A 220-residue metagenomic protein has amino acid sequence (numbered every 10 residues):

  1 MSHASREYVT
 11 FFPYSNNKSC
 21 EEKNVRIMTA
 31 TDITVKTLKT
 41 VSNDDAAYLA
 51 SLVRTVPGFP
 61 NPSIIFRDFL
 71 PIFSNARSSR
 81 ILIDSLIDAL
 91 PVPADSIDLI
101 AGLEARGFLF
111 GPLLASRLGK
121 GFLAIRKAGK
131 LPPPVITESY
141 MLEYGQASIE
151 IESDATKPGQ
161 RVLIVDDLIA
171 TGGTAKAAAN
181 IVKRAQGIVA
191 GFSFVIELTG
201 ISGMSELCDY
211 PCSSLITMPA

Functional and structural regions predicted by a protein language model:
I27-K39, D45, S51, K176-A220: PRPP-dependent phosphoribosyltransferase catalytic core
I27-S96, A147: Active-site-facing substrate-recognition patch
S96-E104: Short glycine-rich phosphate-binding loop at a beta-alpha junction
L109-L118: Short Gly/Thr/Asp-enriched flexible loops that form oxyanion-binding sites at enzyme active sites
K120-L163: Short, glycine/charge-rich flexible loops or terminal/linker lids adjacent to PRPP-binding catalytic cores
D167, G172: Conserved G/P- and acidic residue-centered "switch" motifs that form tight phosphate/ATP-binding loops in soluble
